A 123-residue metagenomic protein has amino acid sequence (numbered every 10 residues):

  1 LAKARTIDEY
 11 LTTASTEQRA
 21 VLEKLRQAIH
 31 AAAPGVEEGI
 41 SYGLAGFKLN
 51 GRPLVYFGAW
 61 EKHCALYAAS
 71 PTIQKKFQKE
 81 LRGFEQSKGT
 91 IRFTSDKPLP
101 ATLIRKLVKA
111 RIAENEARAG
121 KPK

Functional and structural regions predicted by a protein language model:
L1-K123: Charge-dense, helix-prone N-terminal extensions
